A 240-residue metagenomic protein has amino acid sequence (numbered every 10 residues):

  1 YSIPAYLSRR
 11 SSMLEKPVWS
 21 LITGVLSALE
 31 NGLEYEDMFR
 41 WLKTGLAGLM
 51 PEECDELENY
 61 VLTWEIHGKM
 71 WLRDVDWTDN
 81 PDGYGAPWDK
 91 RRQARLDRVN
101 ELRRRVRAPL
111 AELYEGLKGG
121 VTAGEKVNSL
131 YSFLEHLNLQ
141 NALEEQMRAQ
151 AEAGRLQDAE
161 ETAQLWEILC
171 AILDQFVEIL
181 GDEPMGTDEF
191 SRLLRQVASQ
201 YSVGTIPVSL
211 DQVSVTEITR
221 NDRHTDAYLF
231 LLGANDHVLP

Functional and structural regions predicted by a protein language model:
Y1-P240: Polyanion-engaging groove/track-forming segments
